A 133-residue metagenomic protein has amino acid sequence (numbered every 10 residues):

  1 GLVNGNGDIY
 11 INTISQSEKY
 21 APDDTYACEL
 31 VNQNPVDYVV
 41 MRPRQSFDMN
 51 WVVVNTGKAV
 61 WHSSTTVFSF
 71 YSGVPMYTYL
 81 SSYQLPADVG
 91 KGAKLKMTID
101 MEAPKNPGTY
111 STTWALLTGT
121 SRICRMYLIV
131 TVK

Functional and structural regions predicted by a protein language model:
Q16-V31: Proline/serine/threonine-rich low-complexity linkers at boundaries of modular beta-sandwich domains
C28-Q33, Y71-Q84: Short beta-strand and strand-turn-strand segments in soluble, beta-rich domains
V36-M41: Short beta-strand segments of immunoglobulin-like
P43-N50, G108-T112: Short, solvent-exposed loop/turn segments enriched in Ser/Thr/Gly
T56-Y77, L116-T118: Short acidic, flexible loop segments centered on an aromatic residue
L85-L95: Short proline/glycine- and polar residue-rich coil/turn motifs
D100-G108: Short, surface-exposed loop/turn segments at beta-strand-coil junctions that are enriched for proline with nearby
M126-T131: C-terminal edge beta-strand
